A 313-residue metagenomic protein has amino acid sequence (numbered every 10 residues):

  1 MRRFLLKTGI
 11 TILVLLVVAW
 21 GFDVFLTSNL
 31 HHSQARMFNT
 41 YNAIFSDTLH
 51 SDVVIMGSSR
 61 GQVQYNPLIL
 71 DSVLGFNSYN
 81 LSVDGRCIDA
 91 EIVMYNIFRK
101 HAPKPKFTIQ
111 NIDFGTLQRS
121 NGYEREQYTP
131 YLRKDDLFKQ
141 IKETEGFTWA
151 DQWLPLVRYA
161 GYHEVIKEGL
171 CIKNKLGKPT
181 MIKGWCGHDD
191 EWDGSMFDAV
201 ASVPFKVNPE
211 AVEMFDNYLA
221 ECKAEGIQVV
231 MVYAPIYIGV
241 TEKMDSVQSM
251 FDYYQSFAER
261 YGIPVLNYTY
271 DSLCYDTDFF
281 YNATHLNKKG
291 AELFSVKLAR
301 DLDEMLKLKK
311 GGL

Functional and structural regions predicted by a protein language model:
L6-V24: Hydrophobic membrane-insertion alpha-helices, especially the h-region of bacterial N-terminal signal peptides
L26-S46: Alpha-helical transmembrane signal-anchor/signal-peptide segments
V53-G57, L286: Short hydrophobic beta-strand that contains or immediately precedes a catalytic carboxylate
M56, R60-T144: Membrane-embedded segments
Y65, I69, A90-V93, D136 (+8 more regions): Extracytoplasmic/secreted proteins, especially bacterial periplasmic and envelope-associated proteins
I112, N121-V230, L313: Secreted/periplasmic serine-hydrolase-like ester/acetyl group-modifying domain
V230-T284: Extended hydrophobic/aromatic segments used for targeting, binding, or gating
N282-L313: Histidine-centered active-site loop/cap adjacent to the catalytic His in serine esterases/O-acetyl transfer systems
